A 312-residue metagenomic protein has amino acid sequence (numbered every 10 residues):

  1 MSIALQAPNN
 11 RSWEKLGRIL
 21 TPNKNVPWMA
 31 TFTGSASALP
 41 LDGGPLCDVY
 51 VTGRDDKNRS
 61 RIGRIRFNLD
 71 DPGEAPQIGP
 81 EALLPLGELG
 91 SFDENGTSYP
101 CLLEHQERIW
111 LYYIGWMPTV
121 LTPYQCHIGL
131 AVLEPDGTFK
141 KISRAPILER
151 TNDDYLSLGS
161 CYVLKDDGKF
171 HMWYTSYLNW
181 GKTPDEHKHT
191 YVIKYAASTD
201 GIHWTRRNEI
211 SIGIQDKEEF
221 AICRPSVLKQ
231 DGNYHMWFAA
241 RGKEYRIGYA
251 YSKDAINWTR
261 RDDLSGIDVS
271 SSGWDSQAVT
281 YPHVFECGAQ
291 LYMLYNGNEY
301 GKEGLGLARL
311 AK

Functional and structural regions predicted by a protein language model:
M1-N95, L103-S160, L164-F220, L228-Q277 (+1 more regions): Beta-rich carbohydrate-recognition and catalytic domains
Y99: Short, solvent-exposed interaction modules
P225-S226, P282-H283: Conserved beta-propeller blade repeats
